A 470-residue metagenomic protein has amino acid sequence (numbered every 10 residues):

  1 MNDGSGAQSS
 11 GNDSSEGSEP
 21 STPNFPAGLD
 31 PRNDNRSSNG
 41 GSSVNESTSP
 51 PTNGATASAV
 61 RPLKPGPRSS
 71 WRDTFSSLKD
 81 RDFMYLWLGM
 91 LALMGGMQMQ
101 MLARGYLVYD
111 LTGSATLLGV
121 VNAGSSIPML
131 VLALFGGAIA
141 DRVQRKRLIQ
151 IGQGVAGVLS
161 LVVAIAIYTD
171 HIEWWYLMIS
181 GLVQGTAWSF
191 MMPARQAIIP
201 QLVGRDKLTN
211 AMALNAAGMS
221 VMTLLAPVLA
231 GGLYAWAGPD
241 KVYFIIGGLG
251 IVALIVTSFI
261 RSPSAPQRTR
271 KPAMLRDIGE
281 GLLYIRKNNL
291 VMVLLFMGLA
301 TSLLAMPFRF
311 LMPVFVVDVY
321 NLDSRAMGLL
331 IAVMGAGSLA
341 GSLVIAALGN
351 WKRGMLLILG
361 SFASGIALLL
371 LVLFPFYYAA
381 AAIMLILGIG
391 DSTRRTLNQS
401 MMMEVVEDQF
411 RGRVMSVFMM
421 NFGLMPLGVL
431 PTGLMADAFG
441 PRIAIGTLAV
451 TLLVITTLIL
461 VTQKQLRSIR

Functional and structural regions predicted by a protein language model:
N12, V121, V131-F135, R142 (+9 more regions): C-terminal transmembrane bundle of multi-pass solute transporters/carriers
A59-R68, S258-L283: Flexible cytoplasmic inter-helical loops of multi-pass small-molecule transporters
R68-I127, K287-A332: Helix-loop boundary and gating motifs at the non-cytosolic
M84-L102, G124-A138, Q144-L159, Y176-A235 (+6 more regions): Substrate-agnostic recognition of the 12-TM MFS/MFS-like secondary transporter fold
Q100, Y109, V162-I167, Q184 (+4 more regions): MFS-fold secondary transporters
Y106-L111, A164-T169, L225-I245, D318-V319 (+1 more regions): Transmembrane alpha-helix termini and helix-breaking/packing motifs in multi-pass membrane transporters
T112, Q144, A166-I167, H171 (+1 more regions): Helix-breaking motifs and short loop linkers at transmembrane-helix boundaries and internal kinks in secondary membrane
A197, Q201, Y243, G247-P272 (+1 more regions): Helix-loop junctions on the cytosolic side of multi-pass membrane transporters, especially the intracellular loop
